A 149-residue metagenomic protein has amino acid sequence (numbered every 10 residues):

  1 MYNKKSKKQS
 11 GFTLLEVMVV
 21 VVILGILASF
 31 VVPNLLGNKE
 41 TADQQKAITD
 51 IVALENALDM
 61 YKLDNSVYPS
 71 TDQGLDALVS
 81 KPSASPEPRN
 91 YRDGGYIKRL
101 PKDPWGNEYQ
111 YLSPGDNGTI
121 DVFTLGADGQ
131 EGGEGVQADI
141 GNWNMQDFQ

Functional and structural regions predicted by a protein language model:
M1-F12: N-terminal leader/signal peptides at the extreme start of proteins
Y2-N3, T41-Q45, N56, N65 (+3 more regions): Short, surface-exposed interaction loops/tails
F12, F30, Q73: Short beta-to-alpha loop/turn elements within the nucleotide-binding domains of ABC transporters
M18-N34: Alpha-helical hydrophobic helix detector
N34-V52: Aliphatic-rich helix starts adjacent to a transmembrane/signal segment
L58-R99: Short, glycine/small-hydrophobic-rich surface segments
